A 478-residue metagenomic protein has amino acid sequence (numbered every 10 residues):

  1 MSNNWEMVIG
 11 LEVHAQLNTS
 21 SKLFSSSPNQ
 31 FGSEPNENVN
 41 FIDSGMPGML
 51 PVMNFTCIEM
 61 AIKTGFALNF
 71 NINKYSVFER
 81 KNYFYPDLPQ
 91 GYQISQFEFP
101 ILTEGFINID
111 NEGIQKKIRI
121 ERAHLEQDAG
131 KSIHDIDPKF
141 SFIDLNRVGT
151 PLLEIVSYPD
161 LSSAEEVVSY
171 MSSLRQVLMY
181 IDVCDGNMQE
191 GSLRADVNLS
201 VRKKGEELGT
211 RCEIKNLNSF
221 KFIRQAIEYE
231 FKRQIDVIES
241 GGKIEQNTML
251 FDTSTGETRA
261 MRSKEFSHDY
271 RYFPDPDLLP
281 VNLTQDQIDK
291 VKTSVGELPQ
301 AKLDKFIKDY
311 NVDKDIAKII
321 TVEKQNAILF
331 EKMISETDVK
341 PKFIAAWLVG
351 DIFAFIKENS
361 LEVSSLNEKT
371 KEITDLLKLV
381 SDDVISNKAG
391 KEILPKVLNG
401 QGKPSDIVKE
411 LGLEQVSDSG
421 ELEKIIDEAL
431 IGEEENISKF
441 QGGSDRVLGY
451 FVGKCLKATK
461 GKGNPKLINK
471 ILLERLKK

Functional and structural regions predicted by a protein language model:
M1-E297, K308, K314, E336-K340: Basic, nucleic-acid-interacting segments
N3, N311, S335-I344, V384 (+1 more regions): Structural motif
T64, E230, W347, D351-F355 (+6 more regions): Amphipathic alpha-helical segments in well-ordered regions
E190-K203, K308-E331, P341-E358, K371 (+2 more regions): Core structural elements
I288-S294, A301, K332-V339, I373-I385: Extended, non-catalytic structural segments that build the interaction scaffolds of large macromolecular assemblies
T337, I344, I352-L366, K371 (+2 more regions): M16/insulysin-pitrilysin zinc metalloprotease superfamily fold
V363-K378, N387-K457: Strongly charged, low-complexity linkers/loops
D445-K478: Short, amphipathic C-terminal "tail helix"
